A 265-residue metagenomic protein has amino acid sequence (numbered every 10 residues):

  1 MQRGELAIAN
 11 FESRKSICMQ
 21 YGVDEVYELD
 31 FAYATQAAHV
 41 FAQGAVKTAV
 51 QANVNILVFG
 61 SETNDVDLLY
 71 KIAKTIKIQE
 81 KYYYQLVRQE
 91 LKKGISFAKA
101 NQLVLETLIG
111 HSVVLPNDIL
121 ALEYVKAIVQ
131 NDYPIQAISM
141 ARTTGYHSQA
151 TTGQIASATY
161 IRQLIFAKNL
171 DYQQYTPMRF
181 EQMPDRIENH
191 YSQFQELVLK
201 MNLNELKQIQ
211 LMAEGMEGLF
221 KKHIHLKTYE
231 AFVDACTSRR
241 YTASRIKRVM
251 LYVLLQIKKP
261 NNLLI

Functional and structural regions predicted by a protein language model:
M1-R14, Q20: N-terminal catalytic cores of NTP/NDP-binding nucleotidyl/phosphoryl-transfer enzymes
F11-R14, C18, F59-G60, I161: Short, charge-rich amphipathic segments
I17-Y21, L211-M212: A broad, low-specificity signal for short, low-complexity segments enriched in glycine/proline and polar/charged
Q20-D30: A glycine-rich helix N-cap at a beta->alpha junction
L29-I265: Active-site cores that bind ATP or allylic diphosphates and position pyrophosphate for catalysis
